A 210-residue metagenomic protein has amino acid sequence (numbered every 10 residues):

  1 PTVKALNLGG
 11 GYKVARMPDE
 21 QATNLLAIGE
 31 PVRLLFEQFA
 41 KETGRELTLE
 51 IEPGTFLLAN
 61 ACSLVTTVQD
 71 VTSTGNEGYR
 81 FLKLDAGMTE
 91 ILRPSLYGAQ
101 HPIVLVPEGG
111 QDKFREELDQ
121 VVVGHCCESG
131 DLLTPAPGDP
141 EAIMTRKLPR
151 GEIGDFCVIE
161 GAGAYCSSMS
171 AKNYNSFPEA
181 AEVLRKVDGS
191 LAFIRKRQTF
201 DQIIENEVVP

Functional and structural regions predicted by a protein language model:
P1-T72, N175-F177: Active-site loop/helix belt of alpha/beta enzymes
G44-P210: Charged (often Lys/Glu-rich) extended helix/loop segments that serve as interaction or gating elements
